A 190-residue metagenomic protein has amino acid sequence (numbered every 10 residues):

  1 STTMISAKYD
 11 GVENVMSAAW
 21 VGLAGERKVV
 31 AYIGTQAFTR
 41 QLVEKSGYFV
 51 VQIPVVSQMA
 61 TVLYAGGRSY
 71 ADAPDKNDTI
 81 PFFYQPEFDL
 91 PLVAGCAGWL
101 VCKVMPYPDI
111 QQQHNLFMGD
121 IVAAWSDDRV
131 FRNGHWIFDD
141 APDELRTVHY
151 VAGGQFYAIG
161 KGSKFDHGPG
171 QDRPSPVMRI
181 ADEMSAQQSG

Functional and structural regions predicted by a protein language model:
S1-G190: Basic, polyanion-binding surface patches
